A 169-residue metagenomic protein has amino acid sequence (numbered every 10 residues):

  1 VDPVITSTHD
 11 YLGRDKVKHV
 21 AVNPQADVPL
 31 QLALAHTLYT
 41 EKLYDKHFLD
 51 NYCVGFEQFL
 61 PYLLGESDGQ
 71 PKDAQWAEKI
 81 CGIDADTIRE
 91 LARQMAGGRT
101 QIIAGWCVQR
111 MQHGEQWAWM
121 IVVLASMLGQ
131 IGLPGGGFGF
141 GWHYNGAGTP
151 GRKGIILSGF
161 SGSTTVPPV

Functional and structural regions predicted by a protein language model:
V1, V28-L32, S126-V169: Extended redox/cofactor-interaction regions of prokaryotic respiratory oxidoreductases
D2-G97: Long, well-ordered, tryptophan-enriched scaffold segments
K18, G98-A104, M120-V122, G136 (+2 more regions): Structural beta-strand/beta-sheet cores of well-ordered domains, especially the beta-sheet scaffolds that support
Q31-L32, G114-W117: Conserved strand-to-helix beginnings and helix N-cap segments that scaffold or border functional pockets
Y44-K46, T87-R89, Q101-I103, Q130-F140: Acidic/polar loop patches that form or flank catalytic/metal-binding clefts of enzymes that bind anionic ligands
W76-I80, G105-H113, Y144-G146: Conserved short loop/turn motifs at secondary-structure junctions
E90-Q109, T149: Short amphipathic alpha-helical segments at helix boundaries and their inter-helical linkers
Q116-S126: Basic, amphipathic alpha-helical segments enriched in Lys/Arg and hydrophobic/aromatic residues
